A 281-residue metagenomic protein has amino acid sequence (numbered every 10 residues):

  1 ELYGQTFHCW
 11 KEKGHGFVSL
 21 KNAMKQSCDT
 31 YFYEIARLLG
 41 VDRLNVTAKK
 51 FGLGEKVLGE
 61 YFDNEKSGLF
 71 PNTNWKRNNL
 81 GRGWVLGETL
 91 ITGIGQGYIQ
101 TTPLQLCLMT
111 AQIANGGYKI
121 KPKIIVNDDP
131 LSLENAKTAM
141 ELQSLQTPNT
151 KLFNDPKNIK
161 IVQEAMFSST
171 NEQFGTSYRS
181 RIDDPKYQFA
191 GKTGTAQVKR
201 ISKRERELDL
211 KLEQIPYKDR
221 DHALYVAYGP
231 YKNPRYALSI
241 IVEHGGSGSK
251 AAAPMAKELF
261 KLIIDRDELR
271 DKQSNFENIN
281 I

Functional and structural regions predicted by a protein language model:
E1-A237, I281: Beta-lactam-recognizing serine transpeptidase/beta-lactamase-like catalytic domain environment
T102-L108, A251-E258: Short amphipathic alpha-helical face segments that pack within enzyme cores and frequently flank/anchor catalytic
E134-N149, M255-I281: Short, gly/Ser/Thr-rich active-site loops of penicillin-recognizing serine hydrolases
A223-G229, Y236, I241, M255 (+1 more regions): Membrane-interface anchoring segments and C-terminal beta-barrel signals
G246-S247: Short beta-strands and strand-coil junctions in structured, solvent-facing domains, enriched
